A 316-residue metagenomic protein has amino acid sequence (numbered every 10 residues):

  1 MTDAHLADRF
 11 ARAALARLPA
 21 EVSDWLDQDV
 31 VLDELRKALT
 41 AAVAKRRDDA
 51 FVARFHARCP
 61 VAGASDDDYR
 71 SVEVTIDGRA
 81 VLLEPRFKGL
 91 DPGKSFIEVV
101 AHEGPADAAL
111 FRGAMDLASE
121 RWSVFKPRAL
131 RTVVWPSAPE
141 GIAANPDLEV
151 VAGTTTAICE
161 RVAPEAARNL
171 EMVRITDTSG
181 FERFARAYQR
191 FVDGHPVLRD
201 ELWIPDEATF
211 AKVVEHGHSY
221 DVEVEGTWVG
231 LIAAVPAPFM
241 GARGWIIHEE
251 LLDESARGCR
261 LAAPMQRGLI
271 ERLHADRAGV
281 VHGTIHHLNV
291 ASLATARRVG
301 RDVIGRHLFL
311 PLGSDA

Functional and structural regions predicted by a protein language model:
T2-F55, A163-D206: Short amphipathic alpha-helix that is part of the acyltransferase structural core
D3-A14, A101-R183: Acyl-donor-binding surface of acyltransferase catalytic domains
K45, A53-P85, E215-I232: Conserved beta-hairpin
E98-A108, H248-G258: A short, internal acetyl-CoA/4′-phosphopantetheine-binding micro-motif in the GNAT/acyltransferase core
A109-E120, L252, G258-A275, L293-R298: Conserved acetyl-CoA-binding loop-helix of GNAT-fold acetyltransferases
S137-A152, H287-G305: Conserved active-site alpha-helix within GNAT-family acetyltransferase domains
V151-V162, D302-A316: Conserved catalytic-core motifs of GNAT/GCN5-like acyltransferases
P196-E250, E254: A conserved beta-strand-loop-helix scaffold within acyl/acetyltransferase catalytic domains
